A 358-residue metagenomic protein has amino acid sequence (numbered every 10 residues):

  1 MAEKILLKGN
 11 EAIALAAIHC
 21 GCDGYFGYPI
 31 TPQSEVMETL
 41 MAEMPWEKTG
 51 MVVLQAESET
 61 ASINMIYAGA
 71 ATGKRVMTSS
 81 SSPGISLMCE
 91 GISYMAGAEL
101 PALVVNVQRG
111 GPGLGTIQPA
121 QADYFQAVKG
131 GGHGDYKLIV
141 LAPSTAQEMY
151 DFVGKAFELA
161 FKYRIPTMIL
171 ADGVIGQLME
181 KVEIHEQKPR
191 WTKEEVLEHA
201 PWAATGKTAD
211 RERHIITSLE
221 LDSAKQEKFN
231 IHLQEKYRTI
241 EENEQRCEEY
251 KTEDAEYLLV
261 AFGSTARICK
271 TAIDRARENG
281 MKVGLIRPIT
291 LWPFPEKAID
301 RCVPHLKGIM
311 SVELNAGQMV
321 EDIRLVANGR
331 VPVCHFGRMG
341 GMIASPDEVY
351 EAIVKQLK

Functional and structural regions predicted by a protein language model:
L7-A42: N-terminal glycine-rich anion-binding loops that anchor highly charged ligand groups
K8-A12, Q234-Y257, K270: Glycine-/acidic-rich phosphate or pyrophosphate-binding loops and their flanking alpha/beta elements
E35-K129, I139-A160: Thiamine diphosphate
L138-E194, G308, E348-K358: Structural signature of the thiamine diphosphate
R164-E249: Conformationally flexible catalytic loops at phosphate/diphosphate-handling active centers
C269-C302: Generic long, charged, amphipathic alpha-helical segments
E313-K358: Peripheral docking tails and interdomain loops at the edges of cofactor- or intermediate-handling domains
